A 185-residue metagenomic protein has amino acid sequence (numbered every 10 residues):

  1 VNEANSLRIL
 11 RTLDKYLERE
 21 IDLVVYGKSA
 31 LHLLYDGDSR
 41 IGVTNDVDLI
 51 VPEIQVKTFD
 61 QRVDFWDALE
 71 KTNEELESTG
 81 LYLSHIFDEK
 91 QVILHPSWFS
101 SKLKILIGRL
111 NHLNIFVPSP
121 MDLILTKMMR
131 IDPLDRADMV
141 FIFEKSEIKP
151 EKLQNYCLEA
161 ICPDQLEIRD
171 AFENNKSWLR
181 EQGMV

Functional and structural regions predicted by a protein language model:
V1-V185: Compositionally biased terminal segments of proteins
